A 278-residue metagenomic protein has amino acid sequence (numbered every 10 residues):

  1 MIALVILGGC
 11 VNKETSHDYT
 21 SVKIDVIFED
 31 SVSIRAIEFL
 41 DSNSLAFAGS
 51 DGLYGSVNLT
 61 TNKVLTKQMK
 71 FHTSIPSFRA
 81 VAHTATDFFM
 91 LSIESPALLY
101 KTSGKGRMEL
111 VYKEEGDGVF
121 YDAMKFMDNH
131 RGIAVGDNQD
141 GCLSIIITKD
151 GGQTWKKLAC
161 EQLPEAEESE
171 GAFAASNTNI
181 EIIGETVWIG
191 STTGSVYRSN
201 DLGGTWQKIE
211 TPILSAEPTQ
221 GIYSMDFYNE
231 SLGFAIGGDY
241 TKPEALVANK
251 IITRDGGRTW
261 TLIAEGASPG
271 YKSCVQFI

Functional and structural regions predicted by a protein language model:
G8-G9: C-terminal motif of bacterial Sec signal peptides marking the signal peptidase cleavage site
T20-I27, D51-F71, P96-E115, S144-P164 (+3 more regions): Asp-box/BNR beta-propeller loop motif
V26-G52: Beta-strand-rich domains and repeat architectures in extracellular enzymes and scaffolds, especially beta-propellers
I34-A36, P76-A82, G118-K125, T219-S224 (+1 more regions): Repeated scaffold domains used in trafficking and secretory/extracellular systems, primarily beta-propellers
F39-S42, H83-A85, M127-N129, I182-G184 (+2 more regions): Residue-level detector of Asp-centered blade-edge/turn motifs that repeat once per structural unit in beta-propeller
S44-A46, D87-F89, H130-A134, T186-W188 (+1 more regions): Entry beta-strands of beta-propeller and related beta-repeat scaffolds
G49-S50, S92-E94, S191-T192, G237: Structural signature of WD-repeat beta-propellers
